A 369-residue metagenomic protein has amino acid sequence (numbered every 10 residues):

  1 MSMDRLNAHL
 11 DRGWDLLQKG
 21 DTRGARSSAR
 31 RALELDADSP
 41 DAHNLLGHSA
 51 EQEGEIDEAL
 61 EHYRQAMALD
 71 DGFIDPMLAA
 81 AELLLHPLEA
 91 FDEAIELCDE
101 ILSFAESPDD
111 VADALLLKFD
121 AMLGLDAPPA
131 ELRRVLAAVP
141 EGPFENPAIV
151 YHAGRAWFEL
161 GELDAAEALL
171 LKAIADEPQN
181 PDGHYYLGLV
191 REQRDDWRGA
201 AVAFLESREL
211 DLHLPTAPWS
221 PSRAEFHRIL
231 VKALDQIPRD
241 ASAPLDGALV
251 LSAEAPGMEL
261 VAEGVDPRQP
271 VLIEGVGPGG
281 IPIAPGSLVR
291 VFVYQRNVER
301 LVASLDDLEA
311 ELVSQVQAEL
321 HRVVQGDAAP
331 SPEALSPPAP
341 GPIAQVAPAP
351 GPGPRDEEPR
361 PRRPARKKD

Functional and structural regions predicted by a protein language model:
N7, D41, D75, D110-D113 (+2 more regions): Start-of-helix register in tetratricopeptide repeats
D11, L45, A79-A80, L115-L117 (+2 more regions): Canonical tetratricopeptide repeat
W14, H48, E82-L83, D120 (+2 more regions): Residue-level recognition of tetratricopeptide repeat
L17, N44, E51, L85-H86 (+3 more regions): Position-specific recognition of the canonical hydrophobic site in helix A of tetratricopeptide repeat
A25, A59, A94, E131-L132 (+2 more regions): Single-residue signature of alpha-solenoid repeat helices
R31-A32, Q65-A66, E100-F104, A138-P140 (+2 more regions): Canonical positions in the second alpha-helix
L35, L69, F104-S107, G142 (+3 more regions): Structural marker of alpha-solenoid helical repeat scaffolds
D99-S103, A175, P181, L189-T216: TPR/TPR-like (Sel1-like) alpha-helical repeat modules
